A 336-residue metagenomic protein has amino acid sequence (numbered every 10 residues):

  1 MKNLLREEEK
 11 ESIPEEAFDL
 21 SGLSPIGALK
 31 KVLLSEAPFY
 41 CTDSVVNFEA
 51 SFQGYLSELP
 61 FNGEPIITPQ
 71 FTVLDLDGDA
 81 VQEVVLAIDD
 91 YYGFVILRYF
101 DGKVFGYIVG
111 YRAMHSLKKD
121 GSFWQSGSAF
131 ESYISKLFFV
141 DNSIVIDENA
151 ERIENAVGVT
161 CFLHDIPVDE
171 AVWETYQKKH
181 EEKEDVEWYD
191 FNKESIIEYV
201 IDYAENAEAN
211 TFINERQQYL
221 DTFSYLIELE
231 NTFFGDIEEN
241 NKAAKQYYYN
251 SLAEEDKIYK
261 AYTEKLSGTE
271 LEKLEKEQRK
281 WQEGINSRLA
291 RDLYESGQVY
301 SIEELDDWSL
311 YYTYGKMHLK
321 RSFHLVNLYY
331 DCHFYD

Functional and structural regions predicted by a protein language model:
M1-C41, W124-S224, D236: Acidic, small-residue rich beta-repeat scaffolds with periodic aromatic anchors
S57-G63: A short beta-strand motif characteristic of beta-propeller blades
I67-L76, A113-F123: Beta-propeller blade termini
D77-A87, D120-Q125: Acidic/hydrophobic-patterned starts of short beta strands in beta-sheet-rich repeat architectures
V81, D90-F94, I108-G110, S126-S135 (+3 more regions): Short, surface-exposed coil-to-beta transition loops
G93-Y107, L137-D141: Beta-propeller blade repeat segments, especially FG-GAP/WD-type strand-to-loop junctions in 6- to 7-bladed propeller
G106-R112, I146-E151: Beta-propeller fold detector
Y203-D336: N-terminal alpha-helical modules
